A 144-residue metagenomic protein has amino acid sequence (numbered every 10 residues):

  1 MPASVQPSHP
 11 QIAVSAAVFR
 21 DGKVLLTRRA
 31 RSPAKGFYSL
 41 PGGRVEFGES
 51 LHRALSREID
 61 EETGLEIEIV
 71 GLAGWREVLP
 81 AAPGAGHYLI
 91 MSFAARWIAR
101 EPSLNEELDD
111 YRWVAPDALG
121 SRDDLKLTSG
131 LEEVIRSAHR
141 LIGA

Functional and structural regions predicted by a protein language model:
P2-V24, A94-R96: Conserved N-terminal beta-strand and adjoining loop/helix that marks the start of the Nudix/MutT-like hydrolase domain
A3-S4, A73-A81: Short, solvent-exposed loop/turn elements at beta->coil junctions and helix N-caps that rim active or binding pockets
Q6-P10, F37, P83-L89, N105-L108: A generic structural micro-feature
S32-Y38: A conserved beta-turn-beta hairpin within the catalytic core of GNAT-like acetyltransferases that forms part
L40-L72, F93: The catalytic Nudix box helix
E77-E101: Active-site-adjacent beta-strand/loop module that shapes the phosphate/pyrophosphate-binding cleft
E106-A144: Nudix hydrolase/Nudix homology domain
